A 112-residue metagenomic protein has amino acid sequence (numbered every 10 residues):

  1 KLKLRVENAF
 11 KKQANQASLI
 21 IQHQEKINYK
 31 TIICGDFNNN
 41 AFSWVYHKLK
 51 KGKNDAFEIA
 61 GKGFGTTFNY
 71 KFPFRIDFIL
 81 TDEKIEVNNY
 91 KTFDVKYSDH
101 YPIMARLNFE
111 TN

Functional and structural regions predicted by a protein language model:
K1-A9: Active-site-proximal loop/helix segment associated with metal-binding centers of metalloenzymes
K11-T31, F37-N112: Metal-dependent phosphoester-hydrolase catalytic domains
